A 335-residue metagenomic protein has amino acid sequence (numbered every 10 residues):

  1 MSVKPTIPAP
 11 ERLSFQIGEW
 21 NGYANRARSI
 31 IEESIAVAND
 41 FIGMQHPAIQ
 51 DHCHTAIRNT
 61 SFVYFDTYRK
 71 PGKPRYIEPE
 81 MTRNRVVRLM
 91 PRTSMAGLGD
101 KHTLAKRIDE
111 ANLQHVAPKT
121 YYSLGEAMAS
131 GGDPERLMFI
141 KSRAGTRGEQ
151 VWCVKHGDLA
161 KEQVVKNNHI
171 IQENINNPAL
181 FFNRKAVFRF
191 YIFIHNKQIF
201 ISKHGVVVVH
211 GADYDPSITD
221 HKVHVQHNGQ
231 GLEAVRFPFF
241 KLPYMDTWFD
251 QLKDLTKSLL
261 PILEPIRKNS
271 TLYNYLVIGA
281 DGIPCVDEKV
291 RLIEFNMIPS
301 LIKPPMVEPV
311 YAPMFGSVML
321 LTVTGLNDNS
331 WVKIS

Functional and structural regions predicted by a protein language model:
M1-F15, E19: Juxtamembrane luminal stem/stalk of type II transmembrane Golgi/ER carbohydrate-processing enzymes
P8-A9, I57, L113-A117, S270-Y275: Short helix-terminating capping/connector loops at secondary-structure junctions
P8-L13, R83-M90, Q230-M245: A short, surface-exposed helix-loop junction/capping segment
Q16-L137, A144-T146, H156: Conserved N-proximal alpha/beta basic substrate-recognition cap immediately N-terminal to, or forming the N-lobe
R143-V277, V286-V290, N296, P305-T322 (+1 more regions): Catalytic core of tubulin tyrosine ligase-like
A280-G282: Hydrophobic residue at the +6 position relative to the catalytic HRD Asp in the kinase catalytic loop
I298-S300: A short acidic/small-residue loop/turn micro-motif
N327-S335: Long, low-complexity intrinsically disordered regulatory regions
